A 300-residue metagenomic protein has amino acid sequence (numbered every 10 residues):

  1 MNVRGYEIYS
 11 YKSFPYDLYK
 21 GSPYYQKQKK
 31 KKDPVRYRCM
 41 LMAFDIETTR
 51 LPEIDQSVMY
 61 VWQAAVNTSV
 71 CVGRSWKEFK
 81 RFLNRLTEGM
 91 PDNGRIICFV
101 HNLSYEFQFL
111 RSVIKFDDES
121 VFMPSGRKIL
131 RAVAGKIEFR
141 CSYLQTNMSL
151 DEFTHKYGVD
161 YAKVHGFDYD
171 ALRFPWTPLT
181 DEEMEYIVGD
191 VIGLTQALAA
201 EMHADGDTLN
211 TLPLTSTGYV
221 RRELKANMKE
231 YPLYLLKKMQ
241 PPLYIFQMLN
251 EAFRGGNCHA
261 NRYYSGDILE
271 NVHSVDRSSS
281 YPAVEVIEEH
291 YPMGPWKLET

Functional and structural regions predicted by a protein language model:
M1-M42, I46: N-terminal accessory regions of nucleic-acid-interacting proteins
R4-E7, Y60-S69, C98: Cross-family signature of deubiquitinases and ubiquitin-like deconjugating cysteine proteases
G5-D17, G21, P52, L172-F174 (+1 more regions): Common nucleic-acid-contacting/processivity interface regions adjacent to the catalytic cores of nucleic-acid enzymes
K31-Q63, V272, S279: Gly/Thr-rich phosphate-binding beta-strand-loop-beta motif of the actin/hexokinase/Hsp70
R38-M40, P91-I96, L269-N271: Short coil/turn segments at beta-strand junctions that form active-site/ligand-binding loops
D45-T49, N102-S104, Q108, Y143 (+3 more regions): Anionic group-transfer/hydrolysis microenvironments
S57-V61, S112-E119, E285-L298: Short secondary-structure boundary/capping segments
T68-L179, E185-G193: Conserved DEDDh/DEDDy metal-dependent 3′-5′ exonuclease domain
